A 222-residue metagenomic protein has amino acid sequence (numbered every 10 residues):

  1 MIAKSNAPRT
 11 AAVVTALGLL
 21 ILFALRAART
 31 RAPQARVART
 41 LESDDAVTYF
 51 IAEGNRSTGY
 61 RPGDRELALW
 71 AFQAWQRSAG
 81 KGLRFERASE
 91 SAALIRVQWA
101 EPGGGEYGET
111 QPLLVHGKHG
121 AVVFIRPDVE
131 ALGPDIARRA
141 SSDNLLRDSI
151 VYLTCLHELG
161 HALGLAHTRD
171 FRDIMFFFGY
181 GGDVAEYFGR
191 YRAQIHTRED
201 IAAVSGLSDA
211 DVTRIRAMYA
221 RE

Functional and structural regions predicted by a protein language model:
S5-P62, F72, G105, E109-H116 (+2 more regions): Disordered inhibitory propeptide/activation segment of secreted metzincin zinc metalloprotease zymogens, centered on
V13, D143-N144, I195: Short hydrophobic/aromatic segments of transmembrane alpha-helices and their interfaces
E42-G59, V129-A137, Y191-R198: Acidic/histidine-rich, surface-exposed loop or edge segments in extracytoplasmic proteins
D64-D170, Y180-D183: Metzincin-family zinc-dependent endopeptidase catalytic domain
F171-E222: Extracellular (secreted or membrane-anchored) zinc-dependent metallopeptidases, primarily metzincins but also closely
